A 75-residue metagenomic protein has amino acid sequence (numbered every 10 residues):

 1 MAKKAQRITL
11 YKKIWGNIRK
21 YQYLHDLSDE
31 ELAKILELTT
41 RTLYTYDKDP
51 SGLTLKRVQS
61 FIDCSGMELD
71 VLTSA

Functional and structural regions predicted by a protein language model:
M1-H25: A short, Lys/Arg-rich alpha-helix, primarily the initiator
W15, Y44-T45, T73: Key DNA-contacting residues within the recognition helix of helix-turn-helix
Y21, I35, Y46, A75: Residues in the recognition helix of alpha-helical DNA-binding motifs
Y23, K34, D63: Alpha-helical residues within the helix-turn-helix
D29-A33: Short alpha-helical "recognition helix" segments of helix-turn-helix
E37-L53: Recognition helix of helix-turn-helix/homeodomain-like DNA-binding domains that insert into the DNA major groove
K56-V71: DNA major-groove recognition helix of helix-turn-helix/homeodomain DNA-binding modules
